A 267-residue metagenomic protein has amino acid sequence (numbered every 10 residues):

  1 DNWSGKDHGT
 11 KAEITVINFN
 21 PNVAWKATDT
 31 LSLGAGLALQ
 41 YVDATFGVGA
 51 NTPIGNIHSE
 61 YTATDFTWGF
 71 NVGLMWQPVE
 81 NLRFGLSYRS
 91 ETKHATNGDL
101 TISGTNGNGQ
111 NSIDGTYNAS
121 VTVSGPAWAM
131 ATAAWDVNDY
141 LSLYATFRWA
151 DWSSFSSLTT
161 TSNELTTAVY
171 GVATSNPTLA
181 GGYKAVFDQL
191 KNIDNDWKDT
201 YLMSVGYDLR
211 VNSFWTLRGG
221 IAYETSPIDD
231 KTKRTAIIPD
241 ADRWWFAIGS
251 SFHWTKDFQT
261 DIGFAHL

Functional and structural regions predicted by a protein language model:
D1-L267: Outer-membrane beta-barrel porins/channels
